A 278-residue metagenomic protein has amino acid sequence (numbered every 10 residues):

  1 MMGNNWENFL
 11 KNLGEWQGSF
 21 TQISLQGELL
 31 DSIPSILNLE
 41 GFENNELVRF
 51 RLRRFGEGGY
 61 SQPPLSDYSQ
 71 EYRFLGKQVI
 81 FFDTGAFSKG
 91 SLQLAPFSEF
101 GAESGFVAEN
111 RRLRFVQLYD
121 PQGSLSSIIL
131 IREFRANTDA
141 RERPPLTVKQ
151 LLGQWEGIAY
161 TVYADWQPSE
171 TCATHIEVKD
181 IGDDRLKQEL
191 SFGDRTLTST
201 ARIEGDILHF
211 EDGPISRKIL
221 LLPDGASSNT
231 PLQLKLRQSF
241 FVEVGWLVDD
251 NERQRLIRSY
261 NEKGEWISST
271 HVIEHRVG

Functional and structural regions predicted by a protein language model:
N5-F9, F20-G278: Soluble ligand-binding/transfer domains with enclosed cavities or grooves
